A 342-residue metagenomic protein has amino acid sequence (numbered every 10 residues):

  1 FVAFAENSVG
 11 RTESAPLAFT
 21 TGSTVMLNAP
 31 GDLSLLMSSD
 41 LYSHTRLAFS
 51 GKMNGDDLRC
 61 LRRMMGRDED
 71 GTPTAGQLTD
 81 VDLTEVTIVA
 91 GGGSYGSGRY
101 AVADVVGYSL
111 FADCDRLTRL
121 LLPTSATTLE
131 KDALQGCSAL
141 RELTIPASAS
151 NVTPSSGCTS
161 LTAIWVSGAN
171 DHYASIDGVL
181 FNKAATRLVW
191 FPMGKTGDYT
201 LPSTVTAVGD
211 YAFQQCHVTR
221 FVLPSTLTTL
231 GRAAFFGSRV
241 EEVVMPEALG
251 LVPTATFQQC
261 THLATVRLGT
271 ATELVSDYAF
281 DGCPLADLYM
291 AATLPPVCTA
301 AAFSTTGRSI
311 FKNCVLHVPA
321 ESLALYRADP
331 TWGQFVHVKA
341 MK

Functional and structural regions predicted by a protein language model:
F1-G22: Short, surface-exposed linear motifs at loops/turns and structural transition points
A15-L17, D132, G178, A233 (+2 more regions): Extracytoplasmic/periplasmic beta-strand context in beta-sandwich domains, especially the cupredoxin/COX2 CuA-binding
S23-N28, T45-M53, G71-D104, C114-T128 (+8 more regions): Structural signature of tandem-repeat unit edges
V25-S43, R62: Acidic Gly/Asp/Thr-rich repetitive segments characteristic of extracellular carbohydrate-active and adhesion proteins
S43, N54-M65, I88: Accessory end-domains appended to solenoid repeat scaffolds used in host defense
C60-G66, G98, A300-G307, A324-V336: Short, aromatic/basic amphipathic alpha-helical patches
